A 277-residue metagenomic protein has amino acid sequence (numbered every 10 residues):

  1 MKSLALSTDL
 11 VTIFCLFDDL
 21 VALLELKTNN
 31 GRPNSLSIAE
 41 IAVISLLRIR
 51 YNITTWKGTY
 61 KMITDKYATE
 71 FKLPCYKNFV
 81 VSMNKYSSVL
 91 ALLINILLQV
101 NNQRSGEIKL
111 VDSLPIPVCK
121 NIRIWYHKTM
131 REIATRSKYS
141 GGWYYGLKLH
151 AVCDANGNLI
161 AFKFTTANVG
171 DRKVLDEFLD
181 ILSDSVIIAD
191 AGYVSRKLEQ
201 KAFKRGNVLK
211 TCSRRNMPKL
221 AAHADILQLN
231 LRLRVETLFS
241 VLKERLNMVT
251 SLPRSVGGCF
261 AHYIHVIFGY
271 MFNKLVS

Functional and structural regions predicted by a protein language model:
M1-S277: Short alpha-helical elements
